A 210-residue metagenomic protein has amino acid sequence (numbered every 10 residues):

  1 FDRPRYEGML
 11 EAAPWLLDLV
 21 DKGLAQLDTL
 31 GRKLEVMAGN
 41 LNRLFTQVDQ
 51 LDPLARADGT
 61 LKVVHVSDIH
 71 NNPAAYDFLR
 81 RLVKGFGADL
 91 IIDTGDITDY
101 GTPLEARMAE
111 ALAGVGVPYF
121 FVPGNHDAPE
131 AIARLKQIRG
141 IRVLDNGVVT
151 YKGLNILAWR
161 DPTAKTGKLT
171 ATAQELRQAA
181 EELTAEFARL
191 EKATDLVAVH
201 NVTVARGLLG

Functional and structural regions predicted by a protein language model:
D2-L61: Membrane-interface segments at or immediately adjacent to transmembrane helices that form the boundary between
M37-V48, Y76, L176-E186: Charged, low-complexity, helix-prone segments enriched in Lys/Glu/Asp/Gln
L51, V66-Y151: Core catalytic region of metal-dependent phosphoesterases/phosphodiesterases, especially metallo-beta-lactamase-like
A55-R56, V83, R189, L208-L209: Structural motif
T60, A88, G116, K192-T194: A general structural motif
T60-V63, G153: A residue-level signal for beta-strand positions that form part of recognition/binding surfaces within mature
V64, I91-D93, L157, V197: Hydrophobic positions in the central parallel beta-sheet of the AAA+
N71, D127, A133-L208: Conserved catalytic scaffold of divalent metal-dependent phosphoesterases
